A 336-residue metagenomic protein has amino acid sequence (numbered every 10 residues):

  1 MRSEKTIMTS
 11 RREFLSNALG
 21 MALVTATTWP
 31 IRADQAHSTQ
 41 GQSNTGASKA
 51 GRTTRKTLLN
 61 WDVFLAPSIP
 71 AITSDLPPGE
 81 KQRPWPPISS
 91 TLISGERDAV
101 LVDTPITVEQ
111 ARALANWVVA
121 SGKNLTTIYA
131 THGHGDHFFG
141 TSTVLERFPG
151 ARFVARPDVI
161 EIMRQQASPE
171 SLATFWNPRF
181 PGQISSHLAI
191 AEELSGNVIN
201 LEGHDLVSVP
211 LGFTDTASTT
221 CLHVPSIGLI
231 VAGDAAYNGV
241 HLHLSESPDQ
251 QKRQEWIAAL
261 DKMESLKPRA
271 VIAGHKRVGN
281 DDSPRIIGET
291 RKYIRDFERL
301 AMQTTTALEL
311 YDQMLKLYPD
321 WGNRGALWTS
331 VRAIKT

Functional and structural regions predicted by a protein language model:
R2-K5, M21, E264-A270, R277-T336: Accessory terminal helices/loops
S10-R97: Zn-dependent metallo-beta-lactamase
K49, I160-S218, S226, L260 (+1 more regions): Metallo-beta-lactamase
T54, I93, L194-L201, A273: Short acidic-hydrophobic surface loop/beta-edge motif
V63-A120, C221-H223, I227-G233: Conserved beta-strand hairpin/beta-sheet module of binuclear metal-dependent hydrolase folds, prominently
A99, I106, V198, D205 (+2 more regions): Metallo-beta-lactamase
E109-V154: Active-site metal-binding motif and surrounding structural segment of the metallo-beta-lactamase
A113, T143, E255-A258, E289-K292 (+2 more regions): Extracytoplasmic/secreted proteins, especially bacterial periplasmic and envelope-associated proteins
